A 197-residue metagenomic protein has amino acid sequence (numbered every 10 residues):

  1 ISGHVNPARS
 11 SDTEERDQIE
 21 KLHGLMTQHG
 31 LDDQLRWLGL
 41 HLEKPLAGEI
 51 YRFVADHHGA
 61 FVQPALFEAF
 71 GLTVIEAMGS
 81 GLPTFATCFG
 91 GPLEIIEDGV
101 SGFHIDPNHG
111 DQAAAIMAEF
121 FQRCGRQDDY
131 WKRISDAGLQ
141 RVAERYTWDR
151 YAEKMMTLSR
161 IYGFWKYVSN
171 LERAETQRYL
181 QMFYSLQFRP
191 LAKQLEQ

Functional and structural regions predicted by a protein language model:
G3-V5, C124-Q197: C-terminal amphipathic helix plus adjacent low-complexity, charged tail appended to glycosyltransferase catalytic
G3-V54, G59: Nucleotide-activated donor-binding/catalytic signature segment of Leloir-type glycosyltransferases, i.e., the conserved
A60-F61, T73, P83-T84: Hydrophobic acceptor-binding patch used for acceptor engagement in glycosyltransferases
L66: Aromatic "clamp/platform" in nucleotide-sugar-dependent glycosyltransferases that forms part of the donor/acceptor
G71-V74, P92: Short glycine/serine-rich donor-binding loops of glycosyltransferases
E76-M78: Short hydrophobic faces within alpha-helices
G81, C88: A short alpha->beta transition loop at the rim of the catalytic pocket in nucleotide-sugar-dependent
L93-Q122: Change "using UDP/GDP/dTDP sugars" to "using nucleotide sugars
